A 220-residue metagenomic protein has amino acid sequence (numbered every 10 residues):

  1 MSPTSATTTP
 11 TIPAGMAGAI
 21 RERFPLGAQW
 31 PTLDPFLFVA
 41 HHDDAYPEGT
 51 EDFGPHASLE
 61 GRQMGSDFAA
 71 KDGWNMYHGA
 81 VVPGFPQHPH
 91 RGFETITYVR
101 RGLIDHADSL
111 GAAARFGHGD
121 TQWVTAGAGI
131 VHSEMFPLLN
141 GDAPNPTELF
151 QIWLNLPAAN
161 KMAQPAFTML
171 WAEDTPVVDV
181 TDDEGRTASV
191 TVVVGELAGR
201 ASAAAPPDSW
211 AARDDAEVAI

Functional and structural regions predicted by a protein language model:
P3-Y98: N-terminal, Lys/Arg-enriched amphipathic/low-complexity engagement segments that precede the first folded domain
P35-L37, G84, F93-E94, T147-Q151 (+2 more regions): Extracellular structured ligand-interaction cores
V81-T95, S109-A112, G117, D208-E217: A short beta-loop-beta micro-motif enriched in histidine and acidic residues
P89-D105, W153-P157, A219-I220: Short, conserved beta-strand element in jelly-roll/cupin
Y98-H118, V131-S133: A short beta-strand-loop-beta hairpin characteristic of the jelly-roll/cupin
G127-A159: Ligand-binding loop in jelly-roll beta-barrel domains
N155-I220: Conserved, well-structured core segments that form or line functional sites
